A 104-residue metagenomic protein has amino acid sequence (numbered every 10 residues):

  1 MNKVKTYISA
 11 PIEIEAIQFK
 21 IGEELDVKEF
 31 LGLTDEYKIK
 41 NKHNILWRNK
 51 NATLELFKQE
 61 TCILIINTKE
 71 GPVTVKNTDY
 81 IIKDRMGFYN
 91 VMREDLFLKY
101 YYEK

Functional and structural regions predicted by a protein language model:
M1-I66: N-terminal non-globular leader segments, chiefly Sec-dependent signal peptides
I63, N67-K104: Short, compact, well-ordered microdomains
